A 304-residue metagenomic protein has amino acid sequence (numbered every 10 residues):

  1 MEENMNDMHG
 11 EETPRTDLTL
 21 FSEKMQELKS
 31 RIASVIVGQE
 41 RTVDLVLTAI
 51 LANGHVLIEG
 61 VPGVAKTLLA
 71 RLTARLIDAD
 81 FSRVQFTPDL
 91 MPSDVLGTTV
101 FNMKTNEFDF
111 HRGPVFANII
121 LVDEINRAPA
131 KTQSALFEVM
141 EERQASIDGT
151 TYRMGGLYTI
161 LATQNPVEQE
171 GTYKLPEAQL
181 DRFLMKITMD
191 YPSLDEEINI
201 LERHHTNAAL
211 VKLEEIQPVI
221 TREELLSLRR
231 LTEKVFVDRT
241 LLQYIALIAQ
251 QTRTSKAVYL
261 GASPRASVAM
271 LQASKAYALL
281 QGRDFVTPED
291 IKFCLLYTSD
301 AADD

Functional and structural regions predicted by a protein language model:
E2, N6-R31: Conserved ASCE P-loop NTPase core motifs with emphasis on AAA+ ATPases
S22-H55: Pre-Walker A (pre-P-loop) alpha-helix and adjacent loop at the N terminus of AAA/AAA+ ATPase modules, a conserved
A52-F86: Walker A/P-loop
N102-I120: Conserved alpha-helical scaffold flanking the Walker A/P-loop in AAA+ ATPase domains
A117-M140, Y173-E177, L194-I198: Conserved AAA+/SF3 P-loop NTPase catalytic/coupling segment centered on the Walker-B
E142-V219, S227-T232, K275-Y277: Canonical AAA+ ATPase core
Q250-A257, A269-V286, S299: AAA+ ATPase "lid" subdomain C-terminal helix
Y297-D304: Conserved small/polar residues in nucleotide/adenosyl-binding loops
